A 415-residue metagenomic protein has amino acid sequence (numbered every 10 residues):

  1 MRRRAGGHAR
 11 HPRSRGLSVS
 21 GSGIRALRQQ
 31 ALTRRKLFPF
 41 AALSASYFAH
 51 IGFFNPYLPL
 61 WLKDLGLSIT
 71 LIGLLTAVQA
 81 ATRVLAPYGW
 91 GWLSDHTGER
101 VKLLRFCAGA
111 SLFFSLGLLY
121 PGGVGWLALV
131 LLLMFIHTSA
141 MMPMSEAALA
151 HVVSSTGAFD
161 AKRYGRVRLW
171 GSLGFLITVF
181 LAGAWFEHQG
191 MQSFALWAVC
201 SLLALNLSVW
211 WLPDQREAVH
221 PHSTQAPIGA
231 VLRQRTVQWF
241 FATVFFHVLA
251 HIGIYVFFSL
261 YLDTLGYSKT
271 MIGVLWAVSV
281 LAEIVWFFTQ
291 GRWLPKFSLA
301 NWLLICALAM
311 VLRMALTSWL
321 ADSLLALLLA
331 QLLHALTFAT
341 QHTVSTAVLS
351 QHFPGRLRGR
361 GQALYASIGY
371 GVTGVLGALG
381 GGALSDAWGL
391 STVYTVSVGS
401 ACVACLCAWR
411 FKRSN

Functional and structural regions predicted by a protein language model:
G23-R34, L212-V244: Juxtamembrane intracellular "pre-TM" segments in multi-pass secondary transporters
A31-A80, V237-L275: Helix-loop boundary and gating motifs at the non-cytosolic
A45, F114, V124-M142, F245 (+1 more regions): Hydrophobic core of transmembrane alpha-helices in multi-pass small-molecule transporters, especially MFS/SLC-type
L62-K63, L93-S94, L169, A184-E187 (+3 more regions): Interfacial helix-cap and linker-helix signal at transmembrane-aqueous boundaries of multi-pass secondary transporters
L85-E99, F186, V285-L299, S385-D386: Helix-to-loop junctions at the C-terminal end of transmembrane segments in multipass secondary transporters
K102-L116, N301-L316, V398: Structural signature of the two symmetry-related core transmembrane helices
L132-W170: Cytoplasmic helix-loop-helix junction between adjacent transmembrane helices in 12-TM secondary transporters
S193-W210, T392-R410: Symmetry-related core transmembrane helices of the 12-TM Major Facilitator Superfamily/SLC fold
